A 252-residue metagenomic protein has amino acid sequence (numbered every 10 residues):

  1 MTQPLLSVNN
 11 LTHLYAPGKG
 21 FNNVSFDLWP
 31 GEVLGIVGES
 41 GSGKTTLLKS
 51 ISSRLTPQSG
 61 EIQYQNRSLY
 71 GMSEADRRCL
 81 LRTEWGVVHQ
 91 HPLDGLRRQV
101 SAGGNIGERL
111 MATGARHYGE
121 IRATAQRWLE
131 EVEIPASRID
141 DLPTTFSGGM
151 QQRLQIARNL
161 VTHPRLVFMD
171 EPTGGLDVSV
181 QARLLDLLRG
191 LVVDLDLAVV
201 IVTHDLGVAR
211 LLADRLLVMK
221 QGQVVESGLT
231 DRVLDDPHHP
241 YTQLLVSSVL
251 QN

Functional and structural regions predicted by a protein language model:
S52: Helix-to-loop junction immediately C-terminal to a conserved catalytic motif
G60-Y70: Conserved ABC transporter NBD signature motif
L69-G86, G104, A112, R232-P237: ABC ATPase NBD coupling module
E120-S137, V246-S247: Conserved ABC ATPase "signature" region
L142-F146, M150: Conserved ABC ATPase signature
S227-G228: ABC ATPase "signature
